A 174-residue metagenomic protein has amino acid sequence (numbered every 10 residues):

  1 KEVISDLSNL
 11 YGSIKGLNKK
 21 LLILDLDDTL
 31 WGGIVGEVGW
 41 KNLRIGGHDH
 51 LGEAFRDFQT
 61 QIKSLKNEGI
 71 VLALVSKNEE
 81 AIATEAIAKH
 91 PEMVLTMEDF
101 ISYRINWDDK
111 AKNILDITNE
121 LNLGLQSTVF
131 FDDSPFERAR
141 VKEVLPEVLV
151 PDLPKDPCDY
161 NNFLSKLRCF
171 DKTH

Functional and structural regions predicted by a protein language model:
K1-L26: Non-catalytic pre-domain segments flanking phosphatase-related domains
D6, D57-Q61, N113-D116: Well-ordered alpha-helical segments embedded in enzymatic catalytic cores
G12-S13, I87-H174: C-terminal cap/substrate-recognition subdomain and adjoining C-terminal extension of metal-dependent phosphatase-like
L24, L74-S76, F130: Structural beta-sheet core signal
T29-G33, E37-G39, K77-T84, A111-N113 (+1 more regions): Flexible loop/turn segments at secondary-structure boundaries
L30-D57: Active-site neighborhood of HAD-like aspartate-dependent phosphohydrolases
H50-A54, E79, I105-N113: Phosphate/oxyanion-binding active-site loops and adjacent basic polyanion-contact surfaces
D57-P91, Y103-R104: Substrate-recognition element of Asp-dependent hydrolases with the DxDx(T/V) motif
